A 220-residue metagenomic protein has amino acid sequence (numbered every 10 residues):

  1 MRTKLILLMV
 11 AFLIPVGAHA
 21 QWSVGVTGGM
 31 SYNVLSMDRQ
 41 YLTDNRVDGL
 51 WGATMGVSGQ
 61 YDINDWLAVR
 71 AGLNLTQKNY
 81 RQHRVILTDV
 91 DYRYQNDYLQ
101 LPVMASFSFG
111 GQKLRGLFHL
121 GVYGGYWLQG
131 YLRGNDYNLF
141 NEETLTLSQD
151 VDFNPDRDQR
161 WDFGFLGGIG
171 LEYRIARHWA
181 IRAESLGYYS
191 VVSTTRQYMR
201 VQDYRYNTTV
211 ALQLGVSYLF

Functional and structural regions predicted by a protein language model:
M1-T27, V216-F220: Bacterial Sec-dependent N-terminal signal peptides
A20-G59, D158, L219: Short glycine/proline- and aromatic-enriched beta-strand/turn motifs that initiate or cap beta-hairpins
W22, G28-M30, S36, Q60-E142 (+2 more regions): Gram-negative (and chloroplast) outer-membrane scaffold detector with strong preference for beta-barrel transmembrane
Q40-N45, I86-R93, D152-R157, Y198-Y204: Extracellular loop and loop/strand-boundary signature of outer-membrane beta-barrel proteins
V47-G52, R93-Y98, P155-G164, Y204-T208: Short sequence motifs at beta-strands and strand-loop junctions characteristic of Gram-negative outer-membrane
A105-G111, N154-D158, G170: Short helix-to-loop capping/linker segments positioned immediately adjacent to catalytic or ligand/cofactor-binding
L145-L147: Short helix-loop boundary/capping segments
R157, D162, G167, Y173-F220: Predominantly the C-terminal beta-signal and adjacent terminal strand-loop region of outer-membrane beta-barrel
